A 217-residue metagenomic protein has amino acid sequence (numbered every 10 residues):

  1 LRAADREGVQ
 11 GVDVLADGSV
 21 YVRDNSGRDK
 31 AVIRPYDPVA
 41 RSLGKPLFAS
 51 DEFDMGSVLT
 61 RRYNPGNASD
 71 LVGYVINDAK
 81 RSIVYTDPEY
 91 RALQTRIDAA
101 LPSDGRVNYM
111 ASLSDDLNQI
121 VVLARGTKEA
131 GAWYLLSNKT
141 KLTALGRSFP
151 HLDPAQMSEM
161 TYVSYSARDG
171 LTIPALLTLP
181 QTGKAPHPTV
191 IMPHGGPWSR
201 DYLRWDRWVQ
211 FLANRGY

Functional and structural regions predicted by a protein language model:
L1-D13, Y36-Y63, D78-N108, T140-M160: Multi-bladed beta-propeller domains
L1-D24, K30-I33, D51-Y74, S103-L123 (+4 more regions): Conserved beta-propeller blade repeats
N25, P38-V39, G195-G196: An acidic- and aromatic-residue-enriched active-site/binding cleft used to recognize and process polar
S26, V75-N77, G126, D169: A broadly conserved detector of short glycine/acidic/proline-rich loop/turn motifs that flank catalytic sites and bind
R28-A31, A40-S42, K128, G170-T172: Coil-to-beta-strand transition motifs
V32, L43, S57, R81-I83 (+3 more regions): Short acidic, gly/pro-rich beta-turn/loop elements at beta-sheet edges and active-site/ligand-binding grooves
A40, V72-N77, M192: Short acidic (Asp/Glu) and glycine-rich catalytic loops that position anionic groups and cofactors
Y109-Y217: Serine-hydrolase catalytic core recognition
